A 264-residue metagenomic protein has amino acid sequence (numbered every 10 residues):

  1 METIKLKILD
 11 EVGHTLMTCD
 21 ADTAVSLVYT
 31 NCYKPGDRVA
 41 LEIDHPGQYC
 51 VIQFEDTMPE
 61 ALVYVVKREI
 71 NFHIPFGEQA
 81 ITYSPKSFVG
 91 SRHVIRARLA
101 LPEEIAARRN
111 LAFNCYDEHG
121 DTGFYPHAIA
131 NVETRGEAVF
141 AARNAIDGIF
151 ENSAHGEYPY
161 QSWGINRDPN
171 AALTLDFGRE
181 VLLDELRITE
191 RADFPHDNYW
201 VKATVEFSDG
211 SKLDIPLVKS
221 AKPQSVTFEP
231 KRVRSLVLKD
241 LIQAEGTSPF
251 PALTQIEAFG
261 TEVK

Functional and structural regions predicted by a protein language model:
M1-R38, H45-Y49, Q53-D176, H196-D197: Disordered, acidic Ser/Thr/Pro-rich linker "stalks" and the adjacent N-terminal cap of the next globular domain
G36, G47, V181-L183, N198-W200 (+1 more regions): Short proline/glycine-enriched turn/loop motifs at strand-loop junctions of beta-rich domains
V39-E42, E185-L186, L238: Hydrophobic beta-strand segments within beta-rich accessory/binding domains
H155, I165-N170, D193-K264: Trp- and acidic/polar-enriched beta-sheet ligand-binding modules for extracellular glycan and matrix recognition
T174, E180, S208-D209: A general secondary-structure boundary signal
F177-L182, K264: Secondary-structure boundary elements
V181-P195: A short beta-strand element within beta-rich, extracytoplasmic domains of secreted/secretory-pathway proteins
